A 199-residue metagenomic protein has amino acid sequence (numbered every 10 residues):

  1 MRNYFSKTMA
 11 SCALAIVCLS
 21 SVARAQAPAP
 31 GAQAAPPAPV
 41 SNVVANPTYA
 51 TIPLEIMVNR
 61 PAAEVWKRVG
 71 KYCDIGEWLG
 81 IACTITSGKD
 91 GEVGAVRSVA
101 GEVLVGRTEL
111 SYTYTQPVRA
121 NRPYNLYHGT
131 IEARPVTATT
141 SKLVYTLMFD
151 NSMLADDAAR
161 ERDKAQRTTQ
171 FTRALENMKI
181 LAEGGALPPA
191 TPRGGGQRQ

Functional and structural regions predicted by a protein language model:
M1-C12: Bacterial N-terminal signal peptides that target proteins for export
A10-S21: Bacterial N-terminal signal peptides
A25-S87: Hydrophobic ligand-binding cavity/cleft-lining segments
A29, A174, I180-Q199: Short, low-complexity, Pro/Ser/Thr/Gly-rich segments in the mature regions of secreted, periplasmic
M57, C73-H128, K142, I180-G185 (+1 more regions): Glycine-rich portal/gate segments that line the openings of hydrophobic small-molecule binding cavities
A63-C73, T169-E176, I180: Solvent-exposed, polar/charged alpha-helical surfaces in well-ordered, non-transmembrane soluble domains, broadly
K67, A158, R162, I180 (+1 more regions): Surface-exposed, polar/charged faces of alpha-helical domains in mature secreted/periplasmic/lumenal proteins
R119-R173, M178: Beta-strand/loop substructures that line and gate deep hydrophobic ligand-binding cavities in soluble
